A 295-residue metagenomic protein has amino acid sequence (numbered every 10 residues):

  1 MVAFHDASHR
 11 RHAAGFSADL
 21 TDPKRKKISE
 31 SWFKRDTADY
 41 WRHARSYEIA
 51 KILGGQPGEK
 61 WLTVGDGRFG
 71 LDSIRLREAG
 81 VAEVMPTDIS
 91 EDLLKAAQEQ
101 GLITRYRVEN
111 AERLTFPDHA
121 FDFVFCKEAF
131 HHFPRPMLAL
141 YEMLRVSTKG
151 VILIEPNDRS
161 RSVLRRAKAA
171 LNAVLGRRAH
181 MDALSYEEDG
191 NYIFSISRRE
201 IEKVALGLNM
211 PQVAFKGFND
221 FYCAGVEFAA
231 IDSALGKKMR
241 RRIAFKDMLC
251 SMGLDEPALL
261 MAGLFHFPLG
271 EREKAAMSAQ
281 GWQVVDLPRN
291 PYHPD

Functional and structural regions predicted by a protein language model:
M1-Q56: Conserved class I S-adenosyl-L-methionine
L62-R113: Class I SAM-dependent methyltransferase SAM/SAH-binding core
F125: A conserved beta-strand element that flanks and buttresses the S-adenosyl-L-methionine
E128-H132: A short His-aromatic
M137-L153: A short glycine-rich, Lys/Arg-flanked "PGG" loop and its adjoining helix->strand segment in the class I
K149-H180: Conserved class I S-adenosyl-L-methionine
D189-K216: Short alpha-helix
V213-D295: A C-terminal cap/extension of S-adenosyl-L-methionine-dependent methyltransferases that defines the acceptor-substrate
